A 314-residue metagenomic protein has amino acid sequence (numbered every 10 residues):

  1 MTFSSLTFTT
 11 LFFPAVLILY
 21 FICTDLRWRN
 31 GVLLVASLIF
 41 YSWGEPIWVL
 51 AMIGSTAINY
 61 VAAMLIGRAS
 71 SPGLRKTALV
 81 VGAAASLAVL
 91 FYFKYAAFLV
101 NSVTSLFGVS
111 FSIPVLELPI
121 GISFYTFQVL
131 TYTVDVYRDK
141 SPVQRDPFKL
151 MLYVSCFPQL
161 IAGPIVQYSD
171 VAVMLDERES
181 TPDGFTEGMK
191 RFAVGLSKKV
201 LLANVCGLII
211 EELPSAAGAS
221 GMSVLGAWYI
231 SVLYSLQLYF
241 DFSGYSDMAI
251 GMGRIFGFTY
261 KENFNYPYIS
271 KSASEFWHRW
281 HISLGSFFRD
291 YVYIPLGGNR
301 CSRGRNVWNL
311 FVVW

Functional and structural regions predicted by a protein language model:
M1-W314: Membrane-embedded transmembrane alpha-helical bundles that form the catalytic cores of multi-pass lipid-modifying
